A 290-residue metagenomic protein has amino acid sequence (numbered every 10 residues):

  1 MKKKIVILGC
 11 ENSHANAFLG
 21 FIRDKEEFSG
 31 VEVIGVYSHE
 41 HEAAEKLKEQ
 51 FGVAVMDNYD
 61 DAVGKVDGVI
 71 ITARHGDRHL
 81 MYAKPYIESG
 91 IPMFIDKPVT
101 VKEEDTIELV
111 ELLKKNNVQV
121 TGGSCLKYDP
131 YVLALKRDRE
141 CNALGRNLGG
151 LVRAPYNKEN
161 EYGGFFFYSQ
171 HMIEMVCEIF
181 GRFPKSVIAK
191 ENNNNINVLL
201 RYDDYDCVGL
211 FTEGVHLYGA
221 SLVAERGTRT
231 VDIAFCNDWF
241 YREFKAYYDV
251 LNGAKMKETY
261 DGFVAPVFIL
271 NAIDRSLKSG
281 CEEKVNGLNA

Functional and structural regions predicted by a protein language model:
M1-Q50, N142, E258: N-terminal Rossmann-like dinucleotide-binding module
I34, V66-D67, L148: Conserved acidic residues
K46-Q50, A54, D61, K65 (+2 more regions): C-terminal helix-rich "cap/oligomerization" subdomain common to oxidoreductases
F51-L112: Beta-loop-alpha module in the N-terminal Rossmann-like domain of NAD(P)-dependent dehydrogenases, especially those
T100-E159: A contiguous active-site-proximal alpha/beta segment in oxidoreductase catalytic domains
L151-L217, D261-F268: Rossmann-like dinucleotide-binding domain that binds NAD(P)(H)
V215-K255: Interdomain hinge/lid region at the active-site interface of Rossmann-like NAD(P)-dependent oxidoreductases
